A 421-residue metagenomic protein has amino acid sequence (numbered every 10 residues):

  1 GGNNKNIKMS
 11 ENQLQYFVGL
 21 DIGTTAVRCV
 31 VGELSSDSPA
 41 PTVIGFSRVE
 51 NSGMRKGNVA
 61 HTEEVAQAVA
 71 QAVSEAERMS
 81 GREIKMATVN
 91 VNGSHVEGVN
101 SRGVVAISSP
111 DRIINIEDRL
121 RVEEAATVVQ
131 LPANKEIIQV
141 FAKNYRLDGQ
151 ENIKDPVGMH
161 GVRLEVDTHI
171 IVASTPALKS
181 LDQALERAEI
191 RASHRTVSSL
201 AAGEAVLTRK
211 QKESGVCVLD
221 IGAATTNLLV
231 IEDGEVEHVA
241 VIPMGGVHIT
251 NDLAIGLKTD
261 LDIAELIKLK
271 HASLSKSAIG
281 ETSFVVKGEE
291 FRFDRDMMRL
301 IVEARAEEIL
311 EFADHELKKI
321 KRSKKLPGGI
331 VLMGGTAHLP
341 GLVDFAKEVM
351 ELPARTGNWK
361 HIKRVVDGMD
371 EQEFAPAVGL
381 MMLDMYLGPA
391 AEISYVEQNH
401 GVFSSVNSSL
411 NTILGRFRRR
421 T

Functional and structural regions predicted by a protein language model:
G1-A26, V30-V218, E235-V236, G246 (+7 more regions): Nucleotide/phosphate-binding catalytic cleft detector across ATP-hydrolyzing and phosphate-transferring enzymes
T25, A272-S275, K325-V349: Glycine-rich phosphate-binding loops at beta-strand->alpha-helix junctions
V27, G203-E204, A223-L229, L339-P340: Short glycine/serine/threonine-rich phosphate/pyrophosphate-binding segments that cradle anionic phosphate groups
V91-V96, A223, G334-G335: Core structural elements
N115-E117, V349-A377: Conserved phosphate-binding/catalytic loops in two-lobed NTP-binding clefts
T168, S214-I255: Glycine-rich phosphate-binding loop of actin/hexokinase-like ATP-binding domains
D296-E308: Glycine-rich phosphate-binding "P-loop"
A313, L332, L380: Hydrophobic, well-ordered secondary-structure elements that form the walls of internal hydrophobic environments
